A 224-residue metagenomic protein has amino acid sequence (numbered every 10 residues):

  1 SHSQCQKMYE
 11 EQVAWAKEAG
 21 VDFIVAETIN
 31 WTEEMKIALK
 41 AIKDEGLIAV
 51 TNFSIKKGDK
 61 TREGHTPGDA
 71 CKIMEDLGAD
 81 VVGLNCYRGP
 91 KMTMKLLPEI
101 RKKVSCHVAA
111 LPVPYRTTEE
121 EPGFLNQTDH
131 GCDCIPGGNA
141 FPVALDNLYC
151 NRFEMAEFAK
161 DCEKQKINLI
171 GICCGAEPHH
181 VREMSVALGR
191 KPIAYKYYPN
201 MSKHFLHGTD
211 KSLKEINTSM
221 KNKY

Functional and structural regions predicted by a protein language model:
S1-Y224: Domain-level signal for soluble alpha/beta catalytic cores
